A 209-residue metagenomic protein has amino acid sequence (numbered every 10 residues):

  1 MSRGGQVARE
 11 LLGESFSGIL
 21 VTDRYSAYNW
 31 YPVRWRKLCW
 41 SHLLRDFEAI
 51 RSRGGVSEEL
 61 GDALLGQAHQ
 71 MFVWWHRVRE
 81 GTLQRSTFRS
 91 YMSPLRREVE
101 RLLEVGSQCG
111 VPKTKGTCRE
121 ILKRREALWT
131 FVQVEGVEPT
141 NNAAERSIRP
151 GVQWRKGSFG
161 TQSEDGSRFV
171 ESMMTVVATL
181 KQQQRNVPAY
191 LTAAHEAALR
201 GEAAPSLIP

Functional and structural regions predicted by a protein language model:
M1-P209: Catalytic center-proximal scaffold of phosphoryl-transfer enzymes
